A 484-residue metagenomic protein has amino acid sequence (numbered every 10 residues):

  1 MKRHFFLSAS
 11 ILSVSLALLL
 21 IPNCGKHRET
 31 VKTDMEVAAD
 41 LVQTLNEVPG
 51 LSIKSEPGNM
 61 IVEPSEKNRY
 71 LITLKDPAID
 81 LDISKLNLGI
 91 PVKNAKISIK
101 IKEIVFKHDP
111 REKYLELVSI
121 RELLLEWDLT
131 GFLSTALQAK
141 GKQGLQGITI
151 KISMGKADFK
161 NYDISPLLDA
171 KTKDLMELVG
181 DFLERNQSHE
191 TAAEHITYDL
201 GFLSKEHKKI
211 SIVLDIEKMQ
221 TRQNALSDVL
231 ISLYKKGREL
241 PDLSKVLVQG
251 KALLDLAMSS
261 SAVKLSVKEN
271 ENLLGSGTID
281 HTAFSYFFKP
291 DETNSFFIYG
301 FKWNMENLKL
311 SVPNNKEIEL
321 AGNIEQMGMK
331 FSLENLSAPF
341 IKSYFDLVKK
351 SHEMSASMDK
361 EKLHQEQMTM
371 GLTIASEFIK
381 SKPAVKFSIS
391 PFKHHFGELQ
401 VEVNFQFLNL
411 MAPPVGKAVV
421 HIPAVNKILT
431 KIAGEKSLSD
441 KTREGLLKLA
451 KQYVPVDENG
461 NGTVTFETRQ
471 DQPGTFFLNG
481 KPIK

Functional and structural regions predicted by a protein language model:
M1-H4: Positively charged n-region of N-terminal signal peptides that target proteins for export
S10-L19: Bacterial N-terminal signal peptides
I21-N23: C-terminal motif of bacterial Sec signal peptides marking the signal peptidase cleavage site
G25-K484: Glycine-rich, small/hydroxylated-residue low-complexity segments
